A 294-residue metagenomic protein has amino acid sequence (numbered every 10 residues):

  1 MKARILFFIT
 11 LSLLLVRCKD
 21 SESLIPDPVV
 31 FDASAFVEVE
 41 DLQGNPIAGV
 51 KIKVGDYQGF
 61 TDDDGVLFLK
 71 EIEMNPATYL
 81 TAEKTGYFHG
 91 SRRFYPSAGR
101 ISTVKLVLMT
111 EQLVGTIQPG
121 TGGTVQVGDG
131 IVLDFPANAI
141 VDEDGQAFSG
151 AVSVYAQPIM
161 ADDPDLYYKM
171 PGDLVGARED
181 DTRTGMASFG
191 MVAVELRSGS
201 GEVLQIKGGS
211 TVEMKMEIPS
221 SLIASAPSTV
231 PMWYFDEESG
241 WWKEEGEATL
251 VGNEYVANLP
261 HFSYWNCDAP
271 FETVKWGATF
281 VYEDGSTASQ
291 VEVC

Functional and structural regions predicted by a protein language model:
K2-F8: Sec-dependent signal peptide recognition, specifically the positively charged N-region followed immediately by
L14-R17: C-terminal motif of bacterial Sec signal peptides marking the signal peptidase cleavage site
D20-P26, A35, D63-D64, K105-V127 (+2 more regions): Proteolytic cleavage junctions
V50-V54, L80, V154, M232 (+1 more regions): Hydrophobic beta-strand segments
K51-F68: Short, acidic Ser/Thr/Gly-rich low-complexity loop/linker segments typical of extracellular and cell-surface proteins
V54, N75-G99, V107-L108: A short, solvent-exposed loop/turn motif at the edges and junctions of modular extracellular/periplasmic domains
F68-A77, T85, E217-S225: Short Pro-Gly-centered beta-turn/loop motif in secreted/extracellular proteins
